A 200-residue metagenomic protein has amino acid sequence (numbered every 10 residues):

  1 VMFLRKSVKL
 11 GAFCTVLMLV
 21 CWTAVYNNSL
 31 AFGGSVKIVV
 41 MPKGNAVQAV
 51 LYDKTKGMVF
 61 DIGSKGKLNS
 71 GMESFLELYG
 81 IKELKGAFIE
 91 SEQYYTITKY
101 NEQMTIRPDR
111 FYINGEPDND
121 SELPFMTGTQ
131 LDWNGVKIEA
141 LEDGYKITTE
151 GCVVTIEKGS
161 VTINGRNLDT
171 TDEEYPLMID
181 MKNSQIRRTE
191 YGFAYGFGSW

Functional and structural regions predicted by a protein language model:
V1-W200: Non-globular, low-confidence helical/coil segments that flank catalytic cores
